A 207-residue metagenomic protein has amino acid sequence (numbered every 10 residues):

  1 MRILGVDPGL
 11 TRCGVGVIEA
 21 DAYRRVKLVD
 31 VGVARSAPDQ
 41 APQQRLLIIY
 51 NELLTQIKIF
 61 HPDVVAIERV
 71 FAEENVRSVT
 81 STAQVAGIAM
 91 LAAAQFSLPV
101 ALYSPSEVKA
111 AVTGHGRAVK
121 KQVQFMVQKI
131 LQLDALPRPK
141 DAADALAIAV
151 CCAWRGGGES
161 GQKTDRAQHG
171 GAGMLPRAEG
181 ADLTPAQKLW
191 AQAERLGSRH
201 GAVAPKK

Functional and structural regions predicted by a protein language model:
M1-K207: Phosphate- and other anionic-substrate recognition elements at nucleic-acid/protein interfaces
